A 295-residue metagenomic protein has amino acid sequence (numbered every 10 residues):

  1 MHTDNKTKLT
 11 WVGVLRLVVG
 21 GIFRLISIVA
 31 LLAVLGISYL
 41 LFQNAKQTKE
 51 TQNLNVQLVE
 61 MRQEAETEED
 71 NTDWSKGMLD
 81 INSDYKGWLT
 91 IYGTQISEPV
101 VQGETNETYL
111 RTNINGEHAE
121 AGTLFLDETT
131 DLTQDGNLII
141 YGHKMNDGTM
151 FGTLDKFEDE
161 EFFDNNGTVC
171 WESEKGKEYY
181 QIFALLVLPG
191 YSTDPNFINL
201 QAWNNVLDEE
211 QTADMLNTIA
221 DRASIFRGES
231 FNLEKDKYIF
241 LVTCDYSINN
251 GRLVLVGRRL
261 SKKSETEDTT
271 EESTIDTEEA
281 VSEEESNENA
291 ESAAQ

Functional and structural regions predicted by a protein language model:
M1-V19: N-terminal Lys/Arg-rich, disordered targeting/topogenic segments
H2-K8, L25, E120-G122: Short, motif-level signal for alpha-helix interfacial/capping segments enriched in acidic residues and aromatics/proline
K8-W11, R24, S75, S230: Residues at structural and domain junctions
L17, G21, N44-Q47: Intrinsically disordered, low-complexity regulatory regions that flank transcription factor DNA-binding cores
G20-L41: Hydrophobic membrane-insertion alpha-helices, especially the h-region of bacterial N-terminal signal peptides
V34-Q295: Solvent-exposed, non-transmembrane regions of membrane-associated and secreted proteins
